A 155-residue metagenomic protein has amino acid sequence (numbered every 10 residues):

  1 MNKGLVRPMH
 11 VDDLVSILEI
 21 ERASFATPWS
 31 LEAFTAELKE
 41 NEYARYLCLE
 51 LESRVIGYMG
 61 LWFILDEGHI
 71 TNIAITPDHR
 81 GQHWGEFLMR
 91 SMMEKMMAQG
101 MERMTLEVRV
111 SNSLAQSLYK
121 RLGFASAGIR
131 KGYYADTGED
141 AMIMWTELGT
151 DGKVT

Functional and structural regions predicted by a protein language model:
P8-D78, M89-S91, K95, Q99 (+1 more regions): Acetyl-CoA-dependent GNAT
H10, T76, R80, E107-S111 (+1 more regions): Residue-level recognition of the GNAT/N-acetyltransferase active site
H79-Q82, K131, D140-M142, E147-G149: Acyl-donor (CoA/ACP) binding surface of acyl/acetyltransferases
G85, M89, S111-A115, G132-T137: Short glycine/proline-centered loop/turn elements that form peptide/ligand docking sites
M96-E107, R130: Conserved GNAT acetyl-CoA-binding A-motif
E107, K120, A125-M142: Conserved catalytic-core motifs of GNAT/GCN5-like acyltransferases
